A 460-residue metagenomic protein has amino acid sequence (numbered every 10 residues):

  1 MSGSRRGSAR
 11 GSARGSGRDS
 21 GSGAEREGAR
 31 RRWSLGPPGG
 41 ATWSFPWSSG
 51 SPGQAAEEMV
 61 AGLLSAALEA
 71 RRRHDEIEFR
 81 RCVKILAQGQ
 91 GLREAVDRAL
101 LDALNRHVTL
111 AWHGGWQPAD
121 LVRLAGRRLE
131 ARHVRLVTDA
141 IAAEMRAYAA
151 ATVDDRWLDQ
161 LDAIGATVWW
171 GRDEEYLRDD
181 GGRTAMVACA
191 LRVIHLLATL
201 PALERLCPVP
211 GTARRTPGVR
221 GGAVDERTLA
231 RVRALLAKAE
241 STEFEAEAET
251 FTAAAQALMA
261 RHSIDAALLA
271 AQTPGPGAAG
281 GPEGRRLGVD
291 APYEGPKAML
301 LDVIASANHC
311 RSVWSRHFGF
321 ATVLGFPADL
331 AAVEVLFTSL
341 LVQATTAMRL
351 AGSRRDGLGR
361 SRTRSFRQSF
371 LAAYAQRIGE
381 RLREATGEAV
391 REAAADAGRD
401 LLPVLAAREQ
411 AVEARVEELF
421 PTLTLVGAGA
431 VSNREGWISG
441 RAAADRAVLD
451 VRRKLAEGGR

Functional and structural regions predicted by a protein language model:
S2-V224, I264-R460: Extended, helix-rich structural scaffolds rather than catalytic motifs
V219-S241, E249: Intrinsically disordered, low-complexity linker/loop segments enriched in Gly/Pro and charged/polar residues
V232, L236, A248-H262, L371-I378: Short amphipathic alpha-helical coiled-coil/interface segments
